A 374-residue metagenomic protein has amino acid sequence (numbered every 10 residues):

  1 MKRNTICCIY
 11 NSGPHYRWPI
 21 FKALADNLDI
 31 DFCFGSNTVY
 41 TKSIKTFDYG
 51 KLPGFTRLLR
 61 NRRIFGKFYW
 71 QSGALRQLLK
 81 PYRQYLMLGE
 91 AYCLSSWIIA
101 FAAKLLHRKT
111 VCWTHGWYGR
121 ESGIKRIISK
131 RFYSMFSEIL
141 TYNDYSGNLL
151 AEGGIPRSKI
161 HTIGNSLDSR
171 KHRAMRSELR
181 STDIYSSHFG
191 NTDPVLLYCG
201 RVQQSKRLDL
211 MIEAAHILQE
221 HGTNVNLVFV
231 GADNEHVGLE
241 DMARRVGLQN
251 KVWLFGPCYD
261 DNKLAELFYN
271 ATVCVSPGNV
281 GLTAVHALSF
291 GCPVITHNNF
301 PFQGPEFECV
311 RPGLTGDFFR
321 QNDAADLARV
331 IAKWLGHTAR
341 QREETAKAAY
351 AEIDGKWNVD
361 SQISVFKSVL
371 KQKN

Functional and structural regions predicted by a protein language model:
C7, I184-K206, I212-A215: Conserved donor-binding/catalytic core segment of Leloir-type glycosyltransferases
R108-K125, M135-E138: A short, histidine- and acid-enriched strand-loop-helix "catalytic/donor-clamping" loop that lines the nucleotide-sugar
S134-D183, N191: Donor nucleotide-sugar binding/catalytic pocket of nucleotide-sugar-dependent glycosyltransferases
V230, V237-C258: Nucleotide-activated donor-binding/catalytic signature segment of Leloir-type glycosyltransferases, i.e., the conserved
E266-N279, C292-P293: Acidic donor-binding loop of glycosyltransferase active sites
P293-F302, D317: Short hydrophobic beta-strand element within catalytic cores of glycosyltransferases and related nucleotide-activated
G304-K333, R340: Change "using UDP/GDP/dTDP sugars" to "using nucleotide sugars
G336-K371: A charged, aromatic-enriched C-terminal amphipathic alpha-helix characteristic of glycosyltransferases across folds
